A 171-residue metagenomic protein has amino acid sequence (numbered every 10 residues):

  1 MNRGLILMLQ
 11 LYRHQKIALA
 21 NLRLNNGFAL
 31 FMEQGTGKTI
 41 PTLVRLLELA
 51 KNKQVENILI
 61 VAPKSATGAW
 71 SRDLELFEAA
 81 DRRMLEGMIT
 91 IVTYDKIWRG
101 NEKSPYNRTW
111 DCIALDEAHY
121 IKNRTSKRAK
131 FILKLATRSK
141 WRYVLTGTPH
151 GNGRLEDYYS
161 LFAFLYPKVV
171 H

Functional and structural regions predicted by a protein language model:
M1-F31: Conserved pre-motif I regulatory segment
A20-F28, G37-Q54, F131-L133: Walker A/P-loop NTP-binding motif
L30, I113-A114: Walker B beta-strand of ABC/ABC-like P-loop ATPase nucleotide-binding domains, specifically the conserved hydrophobic
T36-V44, Q54-L76, N152-Y158: Conserved Walker A/P-loop ATP-binding site and its immediately adjacent core in helicase/helicase-like ATPase domains
N57, C112, A129-H171: Conserved P-loop NTPase motor "coupling/switch" region that bridges the ATPase
S65-E86, L165-V169: Conserved helix-turn-beta segment of the N-terminal RecA-like "Helicase ATP-binding" lobe in SF1/SF2 helicases
E86-C112, N123, K130, K134: Conserved helix/coil segment N-terminal to the catalytic DExD/H
D116-A118: Walker B catalytic acidic pair
